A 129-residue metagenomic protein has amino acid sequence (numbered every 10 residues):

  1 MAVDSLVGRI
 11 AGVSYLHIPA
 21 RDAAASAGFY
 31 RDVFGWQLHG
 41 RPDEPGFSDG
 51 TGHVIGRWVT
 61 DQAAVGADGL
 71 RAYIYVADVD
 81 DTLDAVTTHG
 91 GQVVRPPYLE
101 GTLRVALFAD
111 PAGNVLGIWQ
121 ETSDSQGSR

Functional and structural regions predicted by a protein language model:
M1-A25, H53-V54, L70-A72, E121-R129: N-terminal beta-strand motif that seeds the catalytic metal site of vicinal oxygen chelate
Y15, V59, G69, A85 (+1 more regions): Residue-level hotspots at or immediately adjacent to binding/recognition sites across diverse folds
L16, S26, Y30, T82 (+1 more regions): Hydrophobic pocket/interface hotspot
D22-A23, I74-V115: Vicinal oxygen chelate
D22-Q37: Amphipathic alpha-helical segments
G35-G69, V115-E121: Conserved short beta-strand elements that form part of the metal-binding/catalytic scaffold of enzyme active sites
R41-P45, L99-G101, S125-Q126: Short glycine/proline-centered loop/turn elements that form peptide/ligand docking sites
G50, V105-A106, S128: Short Asp/Glu-rich motifs
